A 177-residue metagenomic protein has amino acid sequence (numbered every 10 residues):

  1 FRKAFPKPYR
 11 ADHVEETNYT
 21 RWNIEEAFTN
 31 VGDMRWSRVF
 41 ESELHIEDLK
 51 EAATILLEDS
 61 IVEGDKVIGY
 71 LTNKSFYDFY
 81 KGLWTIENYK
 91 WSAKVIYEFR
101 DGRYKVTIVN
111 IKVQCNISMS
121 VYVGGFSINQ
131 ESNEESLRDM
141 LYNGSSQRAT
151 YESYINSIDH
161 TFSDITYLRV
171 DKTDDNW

Functional and structural regions predicted by a protein language model:
F1-W177: Ser/Thr-rich, low-complexity intrinsically disordered terminal regions
